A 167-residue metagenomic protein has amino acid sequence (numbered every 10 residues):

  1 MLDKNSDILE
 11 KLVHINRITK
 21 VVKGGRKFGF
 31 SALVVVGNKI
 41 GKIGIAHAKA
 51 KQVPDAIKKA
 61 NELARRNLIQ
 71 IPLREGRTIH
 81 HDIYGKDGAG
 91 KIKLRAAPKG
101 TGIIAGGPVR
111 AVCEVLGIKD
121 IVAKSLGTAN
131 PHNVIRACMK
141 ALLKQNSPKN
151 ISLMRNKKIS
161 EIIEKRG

Functional and structural regions predicted by a protein language model:
M1-G167: Ribosome-associated RNA-binding proteins
